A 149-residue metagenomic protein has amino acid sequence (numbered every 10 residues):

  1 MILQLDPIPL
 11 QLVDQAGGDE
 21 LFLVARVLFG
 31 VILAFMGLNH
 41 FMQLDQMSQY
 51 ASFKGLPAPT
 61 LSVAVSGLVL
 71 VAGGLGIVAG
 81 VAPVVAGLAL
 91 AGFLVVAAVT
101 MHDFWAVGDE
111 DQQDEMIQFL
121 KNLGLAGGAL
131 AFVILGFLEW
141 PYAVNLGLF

Functional and structural regions predicted by a protein language model:
I2-Q46, T60-L68, A72, A79-F149: Extended, low-polarity transmembrane helix blocks
Q49: C-terminal catalytic lobe of FAD-dependent flavoproteins
S52, I77: Short polybasic/polar patches that bind polyanions
